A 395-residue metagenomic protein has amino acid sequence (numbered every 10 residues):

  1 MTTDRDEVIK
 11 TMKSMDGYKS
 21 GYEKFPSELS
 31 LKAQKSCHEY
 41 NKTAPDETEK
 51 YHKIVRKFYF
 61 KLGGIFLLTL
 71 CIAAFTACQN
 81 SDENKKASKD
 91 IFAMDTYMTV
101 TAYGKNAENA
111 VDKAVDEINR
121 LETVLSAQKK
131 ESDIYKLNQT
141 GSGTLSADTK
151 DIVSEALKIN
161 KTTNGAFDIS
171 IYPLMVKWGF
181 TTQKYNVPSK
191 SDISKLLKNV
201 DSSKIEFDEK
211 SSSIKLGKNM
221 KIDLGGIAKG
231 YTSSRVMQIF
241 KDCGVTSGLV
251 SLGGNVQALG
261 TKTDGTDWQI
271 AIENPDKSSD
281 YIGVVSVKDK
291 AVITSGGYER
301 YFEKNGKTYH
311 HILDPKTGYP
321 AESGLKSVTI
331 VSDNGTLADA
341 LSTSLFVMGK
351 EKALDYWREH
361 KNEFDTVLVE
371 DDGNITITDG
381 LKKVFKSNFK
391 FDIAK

Functional and structural regions predicted by a protein language model:
T2-V55: Terminal amphipathic alpha-helical/low-complexity segments used for targeting or macromolecular assembly
R56-G64, L68-K395: Mature catalytic core of soluble alpha/beta enzymes
